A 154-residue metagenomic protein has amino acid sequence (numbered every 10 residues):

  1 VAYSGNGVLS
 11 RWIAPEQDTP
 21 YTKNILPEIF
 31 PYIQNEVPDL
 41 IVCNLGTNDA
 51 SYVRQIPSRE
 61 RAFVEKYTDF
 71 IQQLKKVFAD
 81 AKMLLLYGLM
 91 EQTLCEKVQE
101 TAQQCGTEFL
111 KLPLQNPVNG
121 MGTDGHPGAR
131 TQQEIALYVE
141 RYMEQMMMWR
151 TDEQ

Functional and structural regions predicted by a protein language model:
V1, L84, E108-L110: Hydrophobic/aromatic beta-strand patches that form the interior of the parallel beta-sheet core in alpha/beta enzyme
V1-V64, L89-C95, H126: Conserved SGNH/GDSL esterase-like catalytic core that processes O-acyl groups on lipids and polysaccharides
G7-V8, I13-A14, S51, G88-Q154: Catalytic His-Asp segment of secreted/periplasmic serine-dependent ester chemistry enzymes
P27-E36, L74-V77, M146-R150: Surface-exposed acidic, glycine-flexible loop patches that form ligand/cofactor-binding and adhesion interfaces
P38, E65-Y67, Q103-T107: Short, functional N-terminal and low-complexity linear motifs
V42-D49, I71-Q99, Q104-C105: Active-site segments of SGNH/GDSL-like serine hydrolases that catalyze O-acetyl group transfer/hydrolysis on lipids
R61, E65-Q72, K76, E96 (+3 more regions): Solvent-exposed, polar/charged alpha-helical surfaces in well-ordered, non-transmembrane soluble domains, broadly
